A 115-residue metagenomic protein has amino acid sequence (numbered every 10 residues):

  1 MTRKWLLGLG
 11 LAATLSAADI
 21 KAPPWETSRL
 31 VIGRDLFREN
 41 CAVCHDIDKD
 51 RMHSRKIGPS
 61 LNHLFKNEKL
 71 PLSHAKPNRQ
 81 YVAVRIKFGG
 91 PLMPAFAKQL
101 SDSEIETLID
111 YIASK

Functional and structural regions predicted by a protein language model:
M1-K4: Positively charged n-region of N-terminal signal peptides that target proteins for export
L7-L11, L15: Hydrophobic helical h-region of N-terminal Sec-dependent signal peptides in bacterial secretory/periplasmic proteins
A17-L36: Electrostatic cytochrome c docking/interface patches
R29, F37-N40, N78, V82 (+1 more regions): Stable alpha-helical elements in mature extracytoplasmic
G33, R38-D48, L108, I112: The canonical Cys-X-X-Cys-His
R34, D46-A83: Gly/Gly-Pro-rich "capping" loops immediately C-terminal to redox-active cysteine motifs in periplasmic/lumenal
R55-L64, R85-K115: Axial heme c-ligation environment in periplasmic c-type cytochrome domains
